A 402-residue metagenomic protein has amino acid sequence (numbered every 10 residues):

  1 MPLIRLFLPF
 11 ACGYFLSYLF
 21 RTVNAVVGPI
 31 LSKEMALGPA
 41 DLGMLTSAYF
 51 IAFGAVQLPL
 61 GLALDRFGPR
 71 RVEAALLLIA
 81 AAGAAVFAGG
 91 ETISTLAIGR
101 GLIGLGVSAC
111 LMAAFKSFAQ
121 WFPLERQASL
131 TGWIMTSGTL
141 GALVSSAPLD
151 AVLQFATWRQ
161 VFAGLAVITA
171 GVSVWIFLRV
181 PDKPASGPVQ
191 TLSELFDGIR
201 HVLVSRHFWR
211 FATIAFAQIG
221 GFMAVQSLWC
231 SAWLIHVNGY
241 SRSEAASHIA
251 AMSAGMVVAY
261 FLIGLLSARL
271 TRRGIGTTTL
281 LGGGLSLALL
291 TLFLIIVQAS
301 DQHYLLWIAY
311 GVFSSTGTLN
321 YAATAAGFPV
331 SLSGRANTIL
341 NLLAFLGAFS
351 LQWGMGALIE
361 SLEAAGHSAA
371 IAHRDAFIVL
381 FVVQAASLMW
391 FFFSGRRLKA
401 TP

Functional and structural regions predicted by a protein language model:
R5-P39, Q226-S231, L351-M355: Extracytoplasmic
N24-A25, R206-F261, L351-G356: Extracytoplasmic gate region of multi-pass secondary transporters
A36, G68, G89-T95, G106 (+3 more regions): Helix-breaking motifs and short loop linkers at transmembrane-helix boundaries and internal kinks in secondary membrane
A55-S94: Conserved MFS/SLC helix-loop-helix module at the cytosolic interface between two early adjacent transmembrane helices
V56-G68, Y260-I275, I359: Helix-to-loop junctions at the C-terminal end of transmembrane segments in multipass secondary transporters
G99-S137: Cytoplasmic helix-loop-helix junction between adjacent transmembrane helices in 12-TM secondary transporters
W133-P181: Helix-loop-helix hairpin linking two adjacent transmembrane segments in secondary transporters
P181-A212: Juxtamembrane intracellular "pre-TM" segments in multi-pass secondary transporters
